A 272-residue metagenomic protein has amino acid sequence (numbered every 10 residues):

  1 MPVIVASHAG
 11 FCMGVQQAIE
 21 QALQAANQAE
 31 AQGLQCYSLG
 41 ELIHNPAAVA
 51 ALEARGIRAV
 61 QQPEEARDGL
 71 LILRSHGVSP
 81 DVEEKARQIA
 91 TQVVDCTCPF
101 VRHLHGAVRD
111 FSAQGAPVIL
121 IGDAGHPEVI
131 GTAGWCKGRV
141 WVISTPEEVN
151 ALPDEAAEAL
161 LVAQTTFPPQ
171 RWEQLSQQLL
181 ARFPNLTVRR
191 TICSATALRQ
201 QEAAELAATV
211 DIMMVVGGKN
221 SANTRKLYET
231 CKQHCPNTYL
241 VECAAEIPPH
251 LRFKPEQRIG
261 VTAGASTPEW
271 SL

Functional and structural regions predicted by a protein language model:
M1-L272: The feature marks the mature, well-folded catalytic cores of soluble enzymes
